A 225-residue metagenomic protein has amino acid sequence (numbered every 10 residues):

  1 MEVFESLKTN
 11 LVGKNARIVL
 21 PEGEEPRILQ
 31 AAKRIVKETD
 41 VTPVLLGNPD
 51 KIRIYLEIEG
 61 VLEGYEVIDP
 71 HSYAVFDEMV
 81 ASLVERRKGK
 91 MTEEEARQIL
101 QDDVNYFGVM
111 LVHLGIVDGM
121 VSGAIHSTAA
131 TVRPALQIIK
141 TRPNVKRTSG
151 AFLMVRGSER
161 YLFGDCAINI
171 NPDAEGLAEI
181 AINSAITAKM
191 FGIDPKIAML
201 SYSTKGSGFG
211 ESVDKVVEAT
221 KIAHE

Functional and structural regions predicted by a protein language model:
M1-E225: Anion-binding alpha/beta catalytic cores of soluble intermediary-metabolism enzymes, centered on
